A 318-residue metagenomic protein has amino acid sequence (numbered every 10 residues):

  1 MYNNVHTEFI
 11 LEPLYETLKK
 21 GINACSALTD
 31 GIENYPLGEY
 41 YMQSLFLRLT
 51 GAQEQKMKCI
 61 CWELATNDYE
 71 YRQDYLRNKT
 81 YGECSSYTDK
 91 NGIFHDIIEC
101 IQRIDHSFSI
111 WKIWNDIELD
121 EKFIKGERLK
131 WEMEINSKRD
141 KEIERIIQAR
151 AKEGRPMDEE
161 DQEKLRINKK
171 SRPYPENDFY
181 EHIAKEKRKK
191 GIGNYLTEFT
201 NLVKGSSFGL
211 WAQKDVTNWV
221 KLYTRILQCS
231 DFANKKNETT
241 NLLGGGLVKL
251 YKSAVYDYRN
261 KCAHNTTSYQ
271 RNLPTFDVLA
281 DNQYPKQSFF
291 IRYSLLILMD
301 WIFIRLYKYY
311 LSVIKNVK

Functional and structural regions predicted by a protein language model:
M1-L45, K58-G82, Q270-T275: Charged alpha-helical initiation segments
Y2-N23, Y174, Y180-K318: Polyanionic, low-complexity intrinsically disordered segments
Y41, G51, I143, K252-S253: Helix-centric, low-specificity signal for extended rod-like, repetitive segments
S44-Q55, C262: Extended, hydrophobic/aromatic-rich amphipathic alpha-helical segments that build helical scaffolds
T50, K79-D89, K286-R292: Short, charged low-complexity intrinsically disordered segments located at boundaries of structured domains
Q53-L64, N265-T266, F303-L306: Extended, well-ordered alpha-helical segments in internal regulatory regions
C61-T239: Helix-loop junctions and short alpha-helical segments
